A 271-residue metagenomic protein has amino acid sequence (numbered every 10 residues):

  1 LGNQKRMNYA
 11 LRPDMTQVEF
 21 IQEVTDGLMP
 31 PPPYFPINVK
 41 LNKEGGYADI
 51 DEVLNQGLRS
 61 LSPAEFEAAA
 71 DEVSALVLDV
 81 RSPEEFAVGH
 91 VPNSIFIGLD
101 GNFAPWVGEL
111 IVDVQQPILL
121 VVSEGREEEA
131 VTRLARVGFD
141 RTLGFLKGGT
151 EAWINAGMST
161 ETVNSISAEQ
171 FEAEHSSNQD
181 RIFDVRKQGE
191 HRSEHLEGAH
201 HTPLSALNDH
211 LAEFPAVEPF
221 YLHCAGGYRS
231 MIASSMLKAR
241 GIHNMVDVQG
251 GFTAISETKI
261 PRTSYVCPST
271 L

Functional and structural regions predicted by a protein language model:
G2-G46, D51-N55, E72-S74, P83-L271: Rhodanese-like catalytic fold shared by cysteine-dependent sulfurtransferases and DSP/PTP-type phosphatases
K43, R59-A68: Long, low-complexity segments enriched in small/aliphatic residues
D79: Phosphate-rich cofactor/ligand-interacting catalytic cores and adjacent structured alpha/beta frameworks
